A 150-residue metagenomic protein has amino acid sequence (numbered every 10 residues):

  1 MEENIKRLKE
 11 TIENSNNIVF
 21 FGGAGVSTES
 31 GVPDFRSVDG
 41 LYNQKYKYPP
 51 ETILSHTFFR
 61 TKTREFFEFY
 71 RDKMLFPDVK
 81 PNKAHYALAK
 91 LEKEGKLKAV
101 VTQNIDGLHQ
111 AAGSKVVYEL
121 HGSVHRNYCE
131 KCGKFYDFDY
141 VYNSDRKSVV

Functional and structural regions predicted by a protein language model:
M1-V150: Conserved catalytic core of sirtuin-type NAD+-dependent deacylases
